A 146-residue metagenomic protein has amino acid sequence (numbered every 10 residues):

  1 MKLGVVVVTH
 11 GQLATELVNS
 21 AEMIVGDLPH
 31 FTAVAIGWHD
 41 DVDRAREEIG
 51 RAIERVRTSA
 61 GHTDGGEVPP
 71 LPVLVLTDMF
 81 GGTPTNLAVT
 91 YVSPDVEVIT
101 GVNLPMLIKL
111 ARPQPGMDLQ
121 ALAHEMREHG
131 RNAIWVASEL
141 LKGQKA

Functional and structural regions predicted by a protein language model:
K2-A146: N-terminal loops that bind phosphate or other acidic moieties and the adjacent beta-alpha structural core
